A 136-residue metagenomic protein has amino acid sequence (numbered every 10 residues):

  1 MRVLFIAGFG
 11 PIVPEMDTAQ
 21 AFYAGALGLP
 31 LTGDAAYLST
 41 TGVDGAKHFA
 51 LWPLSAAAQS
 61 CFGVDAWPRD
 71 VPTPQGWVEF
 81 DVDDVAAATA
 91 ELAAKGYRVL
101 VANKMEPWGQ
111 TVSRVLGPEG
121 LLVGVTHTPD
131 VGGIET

Functional and structural regions predicted by a protein language model:
M1-R2, G8, T40, T89-T136: Vicinal oxygen chelate
L4, G10-A56: Core segments of cupin and vicinal oxygen chelate
I6-A7, P74-V78: Eukaryotic phosphotyrosine signaling hubs
I12, E79-D81: Short hydrophobic/aromatic beta-strand micro-patches that form the beta-sheet surface supporting nucleotide- or nucleic
F22, A86-E91: Short amphipathic alpha-helices within nucleic acid-binding modules
G33-D34, P53-Q59, V101, H127-D130: Acetyl-CoA-dependent GNAT
D34, P74, G109: Exposed loop/turn and edge beta-strand positions of beta-sandwich/beta-sheet ligand-binding modules
A58-C61, D65-T73: Aromatic- and Gly/Pro-rich amphipathic surface segment
